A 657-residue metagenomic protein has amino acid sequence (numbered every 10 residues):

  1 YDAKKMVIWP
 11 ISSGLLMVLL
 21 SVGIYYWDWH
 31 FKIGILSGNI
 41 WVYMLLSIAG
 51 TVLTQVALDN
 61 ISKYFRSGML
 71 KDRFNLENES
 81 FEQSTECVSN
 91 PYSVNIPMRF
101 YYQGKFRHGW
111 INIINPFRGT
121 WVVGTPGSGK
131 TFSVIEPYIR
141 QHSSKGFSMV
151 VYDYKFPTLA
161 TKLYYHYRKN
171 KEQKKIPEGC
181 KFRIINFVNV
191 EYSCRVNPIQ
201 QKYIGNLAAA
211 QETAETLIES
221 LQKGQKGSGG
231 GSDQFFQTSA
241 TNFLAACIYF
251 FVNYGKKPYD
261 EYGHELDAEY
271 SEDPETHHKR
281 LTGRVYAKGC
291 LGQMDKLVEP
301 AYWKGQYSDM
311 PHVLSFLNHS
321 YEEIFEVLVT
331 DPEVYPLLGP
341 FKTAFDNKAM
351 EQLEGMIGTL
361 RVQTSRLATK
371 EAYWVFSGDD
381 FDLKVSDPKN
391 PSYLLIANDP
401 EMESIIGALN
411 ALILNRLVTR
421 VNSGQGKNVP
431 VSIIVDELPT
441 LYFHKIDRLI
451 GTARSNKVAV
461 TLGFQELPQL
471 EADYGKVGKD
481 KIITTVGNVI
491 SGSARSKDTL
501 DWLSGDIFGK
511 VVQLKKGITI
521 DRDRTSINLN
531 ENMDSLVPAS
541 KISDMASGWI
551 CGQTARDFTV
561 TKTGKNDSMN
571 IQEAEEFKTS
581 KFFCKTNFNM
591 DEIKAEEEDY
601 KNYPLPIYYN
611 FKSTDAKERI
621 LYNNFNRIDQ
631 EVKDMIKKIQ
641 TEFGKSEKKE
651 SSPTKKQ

Functional and structural regions predicted by a protein language model:
Y1-M6, L500-L503, K578-N589: Short intrinsically disordered, low-complexity coil segments enriched in acidic
Y1-S128, F132-P137, K145, D521 (+3 more regions): Basic- and hydrophobic-enriched, low-structure N-terminal and domain-boundary segments that flank ATP-binding catalytic
L15-M17, I396, I433, V486: Short, flexible active-site loops
S62, R66-K71, I111-V458, S543-M545 (+2 more regions): P-loop NTPase motor domains
N90-I96, G179, S543-C551: A short, compositionally biased
Y165-K169, P198-Q201, I450, K476-K479 (+2 more regions): Short secondary-structure boundary/capping segments
I450-T452, N456-T554, S652-K655: Conserved ATP-driven motor cores of ASCE-family P-loop NTPases powering translocation/secretion/packaging/pilus
A539-C584: Phosphate-binding and hydrolysis-coupling loops of NTP-dependent motor/remodeling domains
